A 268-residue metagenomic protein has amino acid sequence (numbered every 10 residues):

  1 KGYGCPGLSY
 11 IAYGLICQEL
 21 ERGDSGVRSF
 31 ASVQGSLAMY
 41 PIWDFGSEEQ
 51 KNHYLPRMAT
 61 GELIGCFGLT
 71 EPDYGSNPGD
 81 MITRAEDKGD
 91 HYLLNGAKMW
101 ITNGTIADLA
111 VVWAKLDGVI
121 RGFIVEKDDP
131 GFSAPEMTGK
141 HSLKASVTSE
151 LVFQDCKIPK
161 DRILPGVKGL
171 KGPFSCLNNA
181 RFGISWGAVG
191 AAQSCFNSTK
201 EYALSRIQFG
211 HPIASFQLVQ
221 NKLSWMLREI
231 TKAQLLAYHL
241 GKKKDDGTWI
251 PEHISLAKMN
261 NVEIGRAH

Functional and structural regions predicted by a protein language model:
K1-V33, F45-Q50, R57-E62, N77-P78 (+3 more regions): Alpha-helical interface subdomain recognition
S36-D44: Helix-loop "lid/cap" segments that line or gate small-molecule binding pockets
D44-G46, E86, V112-K115, I124-K127 (+2 more regions): Short beta-strand-to-turn element immediately C-terminal to the catalytic PLP-Schiff-base lysine in fold type I
G61-L69: A short, Trp-centered hydrophobic/proline-enriched beta-strand micro-motif
D73-I82: Active-site-adjacent elements of ketosynthase-type condensing enzymes
D80, D128-K160: Flexible, small-/acidic-enriched active-site or ligand-binding loops
H91, N95-A134: A short core secondary-structure module
M99-T105, S142-L143, N179-G183: Glycine-rich phosphate/pyrophosphate-binding beta-alpha loops
